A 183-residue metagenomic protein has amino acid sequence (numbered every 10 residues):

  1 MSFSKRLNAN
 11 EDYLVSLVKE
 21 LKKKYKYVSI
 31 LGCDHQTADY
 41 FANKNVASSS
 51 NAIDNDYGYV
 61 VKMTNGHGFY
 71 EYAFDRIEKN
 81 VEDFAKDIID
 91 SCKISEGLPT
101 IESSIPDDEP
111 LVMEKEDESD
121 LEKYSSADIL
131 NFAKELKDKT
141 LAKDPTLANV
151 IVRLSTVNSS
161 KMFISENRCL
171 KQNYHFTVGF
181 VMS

Functional and structural regions predicted by a protein language model:
S2-L14, Y25-D39, D83-K171: Acidic low-complexity segments
L21-K24, G66: Short, solvent-exposed coil/turn segments at beta-strand boundaries
Q36-I94: N-terminal alpha-helical targeting/anchoring segments
A47-S48, G66, I77-K79, N131 (+3 more regions): Residue-level detector of solvent-exposed, low-hydrophobicity positions
I53-N65, L170-S183: Short beta-strand elements
